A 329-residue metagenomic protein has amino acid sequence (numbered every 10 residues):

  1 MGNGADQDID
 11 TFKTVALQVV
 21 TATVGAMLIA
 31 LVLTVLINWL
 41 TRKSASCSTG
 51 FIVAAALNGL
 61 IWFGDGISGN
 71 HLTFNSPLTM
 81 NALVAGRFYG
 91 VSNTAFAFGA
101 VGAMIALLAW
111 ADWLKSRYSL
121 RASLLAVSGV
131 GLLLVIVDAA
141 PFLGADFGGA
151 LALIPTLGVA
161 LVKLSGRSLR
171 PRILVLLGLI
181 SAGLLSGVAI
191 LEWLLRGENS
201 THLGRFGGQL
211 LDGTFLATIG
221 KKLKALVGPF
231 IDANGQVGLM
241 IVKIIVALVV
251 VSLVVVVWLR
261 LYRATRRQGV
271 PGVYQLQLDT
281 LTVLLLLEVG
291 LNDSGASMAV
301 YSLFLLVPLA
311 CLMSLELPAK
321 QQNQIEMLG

Functional and structural regions predicted by a protein language model:
M1-D10, G64-T73, I136-P141, L259-R263 (+1 more regions): Juxtamembrane "helix-exit" motif on the non-cytosolic side of transmembrane helices
M1-L83, Y89-S116: Core alpha-helical transmembrane segments of integral membrane proteins
T11-A22, T79-A100, F142, F206-V242: Short aromatic-rich membrane-water interface segments that cap or initiate transmembrane helices in multi-pass membrane
V20-L40, Y89-D112, A152-L169, I245-V255 (+1 more regions): Hydrophobic cores of alpha-helical transmembrane segments in multi-pass inner/ER membrane proteins, independent
I37-T41, D112-W113, L134-L143, L161-S165 (+1 more regions): Hydrophobic alpha-helical transmembrane segments
R42-I52, S119-L124, G166-L179: Membrane-interfacial entry segments at the cytosolic side of transmembrane helices
L125-G129, L134, S168-L191, L195-G329: Long, compositionally biased intrinsically disordered regions
